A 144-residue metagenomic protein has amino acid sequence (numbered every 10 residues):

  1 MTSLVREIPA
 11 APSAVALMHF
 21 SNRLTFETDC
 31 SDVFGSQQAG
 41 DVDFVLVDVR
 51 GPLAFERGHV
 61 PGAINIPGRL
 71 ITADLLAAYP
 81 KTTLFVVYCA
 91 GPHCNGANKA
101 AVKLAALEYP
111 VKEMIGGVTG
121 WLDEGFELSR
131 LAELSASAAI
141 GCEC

Functional and structural regions predicted by a protein language model:
M1-L46, R50-R57, R130-C144: Flexible, polar/low-complexity N-terminal or interdomain linker segments that lie immediately upstream of folded
T28, P67, I115: Short loop/edge segments at beta-strand edges and connector loops that shape dinucleotide/nucleotide cofactor-binding
G40-L46, P61-G62, L84, P110: Short active-site oxyanion
F55-P61, W121: Short loop/helix-cap segments at secondary-structure boundaries that form the rim of catalytic
I64, T82, L128-A132: Short, hinge-like loop/turn segments at secondary-structure boundaries
I66-A73: Glycine-rich, highly charged phosphate/nucleotide-binding loops
D74, D123-E124, I140-G141: Short Asp/Glu-rich motifs
L76-L122: Catalytic cysteine-centered active loop of the rhodanese-like fold, especially the PTP/DSP P-loop
